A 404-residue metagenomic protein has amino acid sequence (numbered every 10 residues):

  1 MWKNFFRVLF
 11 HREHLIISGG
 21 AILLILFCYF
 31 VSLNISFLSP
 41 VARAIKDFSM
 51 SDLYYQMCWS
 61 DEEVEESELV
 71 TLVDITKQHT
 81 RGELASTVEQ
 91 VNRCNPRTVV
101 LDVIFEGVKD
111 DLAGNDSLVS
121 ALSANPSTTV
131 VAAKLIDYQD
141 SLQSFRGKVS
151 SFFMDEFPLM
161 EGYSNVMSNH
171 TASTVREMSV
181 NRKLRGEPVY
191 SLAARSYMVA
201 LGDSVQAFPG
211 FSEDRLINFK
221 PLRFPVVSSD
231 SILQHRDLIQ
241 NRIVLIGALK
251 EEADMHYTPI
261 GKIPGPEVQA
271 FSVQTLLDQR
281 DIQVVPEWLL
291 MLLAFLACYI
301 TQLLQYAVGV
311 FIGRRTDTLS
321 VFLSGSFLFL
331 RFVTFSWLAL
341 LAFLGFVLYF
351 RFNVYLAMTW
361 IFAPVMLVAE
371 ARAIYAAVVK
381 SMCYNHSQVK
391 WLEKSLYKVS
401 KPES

Functional and structural regions predicted by a protein language model:
W2-Q206, I239-D317, F322-S326, L338-A342: Non-transmembrane functional regions of envelope-associated proteins
S49, R223-S231, L356-A357, A363: Short, solvent-exposed coil/turn linker segments
L201-H235: Substrate-access "cap/lid" subdomains that shape and gate the entrance to catalytic or ligand-binding pockets
V310-S404: Alpha-helical transmembrane segments forming the membrane-embedded cores of inner-membrane proteins across
